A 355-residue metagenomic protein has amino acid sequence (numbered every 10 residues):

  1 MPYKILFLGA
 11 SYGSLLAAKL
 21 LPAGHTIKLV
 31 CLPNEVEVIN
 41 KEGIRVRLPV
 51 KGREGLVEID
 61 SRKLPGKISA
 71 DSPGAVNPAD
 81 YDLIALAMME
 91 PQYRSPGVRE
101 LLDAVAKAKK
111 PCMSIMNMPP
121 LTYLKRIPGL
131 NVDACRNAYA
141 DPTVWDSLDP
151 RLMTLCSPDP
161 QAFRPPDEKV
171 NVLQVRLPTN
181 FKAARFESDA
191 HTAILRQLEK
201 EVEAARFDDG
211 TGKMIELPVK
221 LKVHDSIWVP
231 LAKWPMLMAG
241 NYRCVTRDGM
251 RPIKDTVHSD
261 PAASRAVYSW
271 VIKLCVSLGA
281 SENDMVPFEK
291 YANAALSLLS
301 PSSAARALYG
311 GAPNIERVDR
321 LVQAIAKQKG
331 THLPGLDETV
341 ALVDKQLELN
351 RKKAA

Functional and structural regions predicted by a protein language model:
M1-K51, L121-T122, P218: NAD(P)+-binding Rossmann beta1-loop-alpha1 motif at the extreme N-terminus of oxidoreductases
L21-P22, A106, V276, K327: Anion (oxyanion) recognition and catalysis
K28-D82, L102: Conserved N-terminal Rossmann-fold NAD(P) cofactor-binding segment
N34, P96, A193, S259-A266 (+4 more regions): Conserved active-site and cofactor/substrate-binding residues in soluble primary-metabolism enzymes
A75-P120: Rossmann-fold NAD(P) dinucleotide-binding segment
A79, M113-G240: Rossmann-fold dinucleotide-binding core
N180-R306: C-terminal substrate-binding/catalytic lobe of Rossmann-fold NAD(P)-dependent dehydrogenases
I272-A355: C-terminal active-site/capping subdomain that shapes the small-molecule cofactor and substrate pocket of enzyme
